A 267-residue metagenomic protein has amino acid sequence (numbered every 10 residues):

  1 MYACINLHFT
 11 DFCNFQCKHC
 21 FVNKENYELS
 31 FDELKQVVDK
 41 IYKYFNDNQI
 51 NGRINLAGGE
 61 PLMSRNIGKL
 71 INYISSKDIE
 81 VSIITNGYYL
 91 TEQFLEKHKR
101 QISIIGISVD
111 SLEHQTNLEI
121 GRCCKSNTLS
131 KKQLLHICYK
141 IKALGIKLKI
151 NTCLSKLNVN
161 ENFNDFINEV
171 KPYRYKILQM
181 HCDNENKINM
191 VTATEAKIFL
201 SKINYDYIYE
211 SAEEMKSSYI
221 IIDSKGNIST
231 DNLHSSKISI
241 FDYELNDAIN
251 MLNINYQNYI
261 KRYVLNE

Functional and structural regions predicted by a protein language model:
M1-N6, K43-Q49, S217-Y219, I254-Q257 (+1 more regions): N-terminal [4Fe-4S]-dependent radical SAM core
M1-S82, L90-E96: Conserved alpha-helical substructure of the radical SAM core
N6-H8, N55-A57, S82-N86, G106-D110 (+2 more regions): A cross-family glycoside hydrolase active-site/sugar-binding cleft signature
L29, H114-S229, L233-M251, Y259-N266: Radical SAM enzyme [4Fe-4S]-AdoMet core and its adjacent flexible, acidic and glycine-rich loops/tails across
Y42-N46, K97-Q101, I167-K171: Acidic (Asp/Glu)-rich catalytic clusters
I50-G52, K77-I79, Q101-S103, L144-I146 (+1 more regions): Short, well-ordered coil/turn segments that N-cap beta-strands
K69-N72, E96-K99, I120-R122, F163-F166: Short, glycine/charged-enriched secondary-structure capping and boundary segments
